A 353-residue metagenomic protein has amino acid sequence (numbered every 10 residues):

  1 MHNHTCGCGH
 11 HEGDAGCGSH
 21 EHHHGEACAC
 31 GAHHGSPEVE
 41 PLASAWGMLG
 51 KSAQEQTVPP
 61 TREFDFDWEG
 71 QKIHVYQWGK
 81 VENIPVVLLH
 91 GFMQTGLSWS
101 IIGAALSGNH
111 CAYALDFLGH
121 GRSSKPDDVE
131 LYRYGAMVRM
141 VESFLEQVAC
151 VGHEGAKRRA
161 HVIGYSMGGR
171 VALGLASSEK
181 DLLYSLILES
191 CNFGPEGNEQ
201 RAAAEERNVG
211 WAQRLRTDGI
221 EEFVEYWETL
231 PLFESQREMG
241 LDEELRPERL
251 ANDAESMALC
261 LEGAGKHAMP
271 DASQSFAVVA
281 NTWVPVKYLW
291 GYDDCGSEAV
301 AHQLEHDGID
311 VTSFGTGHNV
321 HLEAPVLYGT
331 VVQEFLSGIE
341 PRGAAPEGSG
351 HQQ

Functional and structural regions predicted by a protein language model:
H2, H10, H20-H22, C30-V86 (+6 more regions): Alpha/beta-hydrolase fold catalytic core
E69-K125: Conserved HGGG/HGGXW glycine-rich cap/lid loop of the alpha/beta-hydrolase fold
A104, P285-T316: Conserved loop-alpha-helix segment in the C-terminal half of the alpha/beta-hydrolase fold that carries the catalytic
G135-R158: Conserved acidic catalytic loop of the alpha/beta-hydrolase fold
G164-G168, A172: Gly/Ala-rich beta-loop-alpha elbow adjacent to hydrolase catalytic centers
L173-S177, Y184-R216: Flexible "cap/lid" loop of the alpha/beta hydrolase fold
N198-A203, R214-V278: Conserved alpha/beta-hydrolase catalytic His-Asp/Glu region
T316-G329: Catalytic histidine-centered segment of alpha/beta-hydrolase-like enzymes
